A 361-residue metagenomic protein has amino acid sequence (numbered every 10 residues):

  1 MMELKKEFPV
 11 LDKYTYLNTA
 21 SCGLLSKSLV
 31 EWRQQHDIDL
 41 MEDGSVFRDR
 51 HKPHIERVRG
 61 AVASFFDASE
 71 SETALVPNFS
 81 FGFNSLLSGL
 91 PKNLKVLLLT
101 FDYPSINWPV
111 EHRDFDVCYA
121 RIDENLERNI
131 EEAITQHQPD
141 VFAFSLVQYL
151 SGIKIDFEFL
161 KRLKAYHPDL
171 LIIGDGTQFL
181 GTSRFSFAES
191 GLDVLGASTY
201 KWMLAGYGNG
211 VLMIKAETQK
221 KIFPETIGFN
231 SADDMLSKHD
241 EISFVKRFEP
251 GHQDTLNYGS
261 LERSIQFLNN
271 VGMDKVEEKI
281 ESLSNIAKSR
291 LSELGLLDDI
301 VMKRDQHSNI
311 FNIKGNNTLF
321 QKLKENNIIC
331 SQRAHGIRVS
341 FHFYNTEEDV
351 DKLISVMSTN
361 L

Functional and structural regions predicted by a protein language model:
M1-L361: Pyridoxal 5′-phosphate
